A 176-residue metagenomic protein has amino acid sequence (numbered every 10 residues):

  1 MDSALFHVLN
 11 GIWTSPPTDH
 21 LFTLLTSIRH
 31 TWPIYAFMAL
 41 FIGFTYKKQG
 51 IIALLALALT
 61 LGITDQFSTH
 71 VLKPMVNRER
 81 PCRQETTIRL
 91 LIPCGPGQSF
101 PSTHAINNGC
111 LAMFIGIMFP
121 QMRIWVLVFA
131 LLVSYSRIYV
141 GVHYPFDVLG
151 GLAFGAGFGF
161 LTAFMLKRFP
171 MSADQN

Functional and structural regions predicted by a protein language model:
M1-I34, S68-P96, A173-N176: N-terminal transmembrane-helix/juxtamembrane module of multi-pass inner/ER membrane proteins
H7, A39-L40, H70, M113 (+1 more regions): Transmembrane alpha-helix boundary and packing residues in multipass membrane permease domains and related
P17, W32, K48-A53, F119-W125: Membrane-helix interface segments
Y35-T45, N108-G116: Hydrophobic, aromatic-rich transmembrane alpha-helices and their immediate juxtamembrane boundary segments
A39-Q66: Interfacial segments of alpha-helical transmembrane regions
T60, T64-T69, G155-A163: Alpha-helical transmembrane segments of multipass membrane proteins
R89-N176: Membrane-embedded catalytic cores of phosphoryl/pyrophosphoryl-handling enzymes
